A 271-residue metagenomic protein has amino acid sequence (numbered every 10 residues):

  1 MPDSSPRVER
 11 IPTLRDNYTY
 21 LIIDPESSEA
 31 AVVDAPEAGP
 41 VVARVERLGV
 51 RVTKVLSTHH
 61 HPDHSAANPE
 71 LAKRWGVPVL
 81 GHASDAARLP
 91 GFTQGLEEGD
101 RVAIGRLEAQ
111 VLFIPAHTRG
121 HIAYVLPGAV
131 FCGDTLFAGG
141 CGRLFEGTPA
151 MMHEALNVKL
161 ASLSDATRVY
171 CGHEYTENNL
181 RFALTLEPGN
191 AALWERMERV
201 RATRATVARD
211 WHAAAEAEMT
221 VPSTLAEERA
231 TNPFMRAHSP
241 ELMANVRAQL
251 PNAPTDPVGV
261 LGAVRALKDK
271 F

Functional and structural regions predicted by a protein language model:
P2-V52, I122-G133: Conserved beta-strand hairpin/beta-sheet module of binuclear metal-dependent hydrolase folds, prominently
L14-R15, A30, E37-F113: Active-site HxH/HxHxD metal-binding segment of metal-dependent hydrolases
L21, R101-V125, K159-S162: Core dinuclear metal-dependent hydrolase active-site scaffold
I22, D34, H59, L71 (+6 more regions): Divalent metal-coordination and catalytic microenvironments
A35-P36, H60, S84-D85, H117-T118 (+4 more regions): Active-site metal-binding loops of divalent metal-dependent hydrolases
A66-A67, A123-Y124, C141, L180: Active-site-flanking alpha-helical
C141-T167: Active-site-adjacent loop/tail segments of enzyme domains
N157-R168, E177-F271: Accessory terminal helices/loops
